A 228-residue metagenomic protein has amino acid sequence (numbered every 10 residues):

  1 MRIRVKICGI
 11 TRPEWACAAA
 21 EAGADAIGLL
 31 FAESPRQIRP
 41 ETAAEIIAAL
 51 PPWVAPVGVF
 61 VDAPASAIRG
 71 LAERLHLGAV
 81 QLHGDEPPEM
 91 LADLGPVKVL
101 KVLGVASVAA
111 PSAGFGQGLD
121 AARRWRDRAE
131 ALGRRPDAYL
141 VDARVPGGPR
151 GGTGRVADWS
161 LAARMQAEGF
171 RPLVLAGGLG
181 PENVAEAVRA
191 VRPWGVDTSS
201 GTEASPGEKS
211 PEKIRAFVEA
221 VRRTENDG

Functional and structural regions predicted by a protein language model:
V5-E14: N-terminal basic/disordered segments at the start of proteins
C8, H83, L175-L179, S199-T202: Glycine-rich beta-strand-to-loop/alpha-helix junction loops that act as flexible
A18-E21, G70-L71, D93, R164 (+2 more regions): Well-formed, non-transmembrane alpha-helical positions, independent of function
A19, V80, Y139, D158 (+4 more regions): Conserved, mostly hydrophobic/aromatic
A26, F31-P35, T42, I47-F170 (+1 more regions): Conserved anion-binding
E41-L50, A92-L94, S199-G228: C-terminal helical cap(s) of enzyme catalytic domains, especially alpha/beta-barrels
H76-L77, P193-V196: Proline-aspartate-enriched helix->loop->beta-strand connector
A167-R189, E203: A C-terminal functional module that forms or caps the active site or interfaces directly with catalytic machinery
